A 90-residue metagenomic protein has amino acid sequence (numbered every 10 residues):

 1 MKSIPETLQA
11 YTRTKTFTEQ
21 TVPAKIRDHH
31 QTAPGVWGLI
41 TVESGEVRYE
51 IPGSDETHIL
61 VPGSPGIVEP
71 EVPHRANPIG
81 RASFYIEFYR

Functional and structural regions predicted by a protein language model:
M1-T32: A short, N-terminal "cap"/entry segment at the start of jelly-roll beta-barrel domains of the cupin/DSBH fold
K2-Q9, S64-V68, Y89: Domain-scale activation on soluble regions of proteins
D28-P34, E50-I51, H58-I59, A76-P78: Short histidine-centered beta-strand/loop micro-motifs that create catalytic or ligand/metal-coordination sites
P34-R48: Short, conserved beta-strand element in jelly-roll/cupin
S54-E71: Short acidic-glycine-tyrosine-enriched beta hairpin
P70-R90: Ligand-binding loop in jelly-roll beta-barrel domains
